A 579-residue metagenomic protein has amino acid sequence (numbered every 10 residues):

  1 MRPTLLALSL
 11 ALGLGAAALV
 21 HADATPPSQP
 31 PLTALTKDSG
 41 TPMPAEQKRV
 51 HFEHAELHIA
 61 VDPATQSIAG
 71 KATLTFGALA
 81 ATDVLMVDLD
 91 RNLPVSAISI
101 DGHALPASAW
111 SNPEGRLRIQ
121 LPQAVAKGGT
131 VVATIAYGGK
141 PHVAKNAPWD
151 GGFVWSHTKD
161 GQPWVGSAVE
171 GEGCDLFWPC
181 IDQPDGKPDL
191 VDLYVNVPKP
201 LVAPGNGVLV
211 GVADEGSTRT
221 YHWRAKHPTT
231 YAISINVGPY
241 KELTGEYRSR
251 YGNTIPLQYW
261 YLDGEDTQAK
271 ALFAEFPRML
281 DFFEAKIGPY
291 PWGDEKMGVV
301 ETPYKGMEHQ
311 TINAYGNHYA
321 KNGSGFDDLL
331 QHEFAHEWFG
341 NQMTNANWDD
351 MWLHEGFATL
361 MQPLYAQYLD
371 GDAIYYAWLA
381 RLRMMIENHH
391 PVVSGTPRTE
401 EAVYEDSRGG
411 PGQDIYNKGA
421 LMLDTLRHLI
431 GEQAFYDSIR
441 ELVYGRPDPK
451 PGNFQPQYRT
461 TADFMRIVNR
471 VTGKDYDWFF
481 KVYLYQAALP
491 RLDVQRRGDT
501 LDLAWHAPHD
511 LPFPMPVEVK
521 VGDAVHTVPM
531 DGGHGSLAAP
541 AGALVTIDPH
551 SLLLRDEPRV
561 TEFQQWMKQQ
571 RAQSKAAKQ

Functional and structural regions predicted by a protein language model:
D23-A69, S96, S156-Q162, D477: N-terminal, polar/Ser/Thr-rich
G70, V169-E170, I181-Q331, L360: Hydrophobic helix-coil surface modules that form long, contiguous segments used for peptide/substrate interaction
A80, G412-L501: Amphipathic alpha-helical substructures
L85, D90-S156, S217, H534-A541: A surface-exposed beta-strand-loop module
V95-S99, D477, P490, R496-H550: Beta-strand-rich binding/interaction modules
K127, A136-V191, E246, L553-Q579: Glycine/proline-rich low-complexity spacer/linker segments in large multi-domain proteins
V169, P277, A314-A380: Zinc-dependent metallopeptidase catalytic helix centered on the HExxH motif and its immediate flanking segment
K226, E355-I430, R446-Q457: Acidic/His/Gly-enriched intrinsically disordered linker/tail segments that often contain short helix/coil "MoRF-like"
